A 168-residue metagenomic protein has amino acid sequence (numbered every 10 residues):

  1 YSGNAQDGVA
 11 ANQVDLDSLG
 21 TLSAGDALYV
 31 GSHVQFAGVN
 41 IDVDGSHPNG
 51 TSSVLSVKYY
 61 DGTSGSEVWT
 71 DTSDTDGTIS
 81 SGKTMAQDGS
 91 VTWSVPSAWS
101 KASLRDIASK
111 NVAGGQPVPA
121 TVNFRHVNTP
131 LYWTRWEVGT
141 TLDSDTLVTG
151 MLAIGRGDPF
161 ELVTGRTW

Functional and structural regions predicted by a protein language model:
Y1-W168: Signature of Asx- and small-polar-rich beta-strand/turn repeats characteristic of beta-solenoid architectures
